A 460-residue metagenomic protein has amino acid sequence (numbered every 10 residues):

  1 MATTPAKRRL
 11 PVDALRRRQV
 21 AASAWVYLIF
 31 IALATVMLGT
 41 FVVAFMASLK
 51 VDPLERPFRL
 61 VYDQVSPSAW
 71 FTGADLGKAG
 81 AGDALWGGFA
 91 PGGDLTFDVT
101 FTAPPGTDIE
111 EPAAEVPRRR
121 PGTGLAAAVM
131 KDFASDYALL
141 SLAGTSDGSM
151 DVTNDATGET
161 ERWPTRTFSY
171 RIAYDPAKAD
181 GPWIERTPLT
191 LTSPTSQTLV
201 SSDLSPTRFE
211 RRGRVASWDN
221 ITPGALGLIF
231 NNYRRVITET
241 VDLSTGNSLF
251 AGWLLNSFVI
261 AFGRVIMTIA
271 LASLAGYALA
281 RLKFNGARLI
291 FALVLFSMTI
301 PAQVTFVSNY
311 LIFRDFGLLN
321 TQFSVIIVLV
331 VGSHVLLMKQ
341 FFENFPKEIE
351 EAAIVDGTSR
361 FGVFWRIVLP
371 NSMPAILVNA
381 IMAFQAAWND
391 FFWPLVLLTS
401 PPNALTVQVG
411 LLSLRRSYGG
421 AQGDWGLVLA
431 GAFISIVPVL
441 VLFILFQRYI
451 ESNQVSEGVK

Functional and structural regions predicted by a protein language model:
A2-T4, A14-A81, L85-P91, P104 (+2 more regions): A structural signal for multi-pass alpha-helical bundles of membrane permease subunits that mediate small-molecule
R8-R9: Arg/Lys-rich, alpha-helical DNA-contact motif
A81-Q197: Beta-strand-enriched, solvent-exposed domains that form extended recognition/catalytic surfaces
